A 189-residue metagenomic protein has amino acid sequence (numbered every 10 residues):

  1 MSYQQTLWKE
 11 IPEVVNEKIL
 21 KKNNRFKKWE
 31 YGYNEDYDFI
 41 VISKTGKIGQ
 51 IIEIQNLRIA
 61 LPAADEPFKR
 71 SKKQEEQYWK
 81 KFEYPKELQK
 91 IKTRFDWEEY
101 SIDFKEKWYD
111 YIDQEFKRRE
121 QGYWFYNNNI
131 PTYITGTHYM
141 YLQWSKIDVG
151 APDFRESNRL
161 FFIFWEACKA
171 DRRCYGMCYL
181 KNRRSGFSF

Functional and structural regions predicted by a protein language model:
M1-F189: Phosphate/NTP-binding elements of NTP-utilizing enzymes
